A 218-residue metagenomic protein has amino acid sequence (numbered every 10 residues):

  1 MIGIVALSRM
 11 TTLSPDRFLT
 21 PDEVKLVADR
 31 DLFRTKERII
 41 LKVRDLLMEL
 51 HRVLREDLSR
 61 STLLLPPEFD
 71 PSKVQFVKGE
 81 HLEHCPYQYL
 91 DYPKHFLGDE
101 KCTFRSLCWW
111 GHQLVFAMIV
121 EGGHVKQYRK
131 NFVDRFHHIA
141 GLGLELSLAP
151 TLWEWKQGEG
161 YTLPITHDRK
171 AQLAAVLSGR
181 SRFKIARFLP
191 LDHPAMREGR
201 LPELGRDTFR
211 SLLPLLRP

Functional and structural regions predicted by a protein language model:
M1-R9: N-terminal amphipathic/basic-hydrophobic helices that include classical n-h-c signal peptides and signal-anchor
T11-L58, Y161-P218: Long, solvent-exposed, polar/charged low-complexity segments
T11-S14, E68-V77, W110-Q113: Phosphate/nucleotide-binding catalytic core
F33, E37-I40, R52, L65 (+3 more regions): Mature, function-bearing regions of proteins
L54-S72, G141-W155, L215-P218: Short glycine-rich, low-complexity/disordered patches
H81-G141: Aromatic- and glycine-enriched beta-alpha-beta binding-site module
P93, S147-A149, F188: A structural detector for beta-sheet-dominated domains
G123-S178: Short, internal acidic amphipathic alpha-helical interface segments that mediate docking to partner proteins
